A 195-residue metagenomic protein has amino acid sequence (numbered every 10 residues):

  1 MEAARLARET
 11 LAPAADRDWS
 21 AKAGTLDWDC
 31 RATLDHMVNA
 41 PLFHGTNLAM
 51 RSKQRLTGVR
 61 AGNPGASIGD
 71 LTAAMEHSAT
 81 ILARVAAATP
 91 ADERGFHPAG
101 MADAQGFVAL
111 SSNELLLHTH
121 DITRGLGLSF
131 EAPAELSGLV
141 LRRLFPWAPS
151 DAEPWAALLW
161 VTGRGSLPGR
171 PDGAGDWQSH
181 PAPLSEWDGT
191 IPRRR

Functional and structural regions predicted by a protein language model:
M1-E2, M37: Short N-terminal secondary-structure initiator segments
A3-L6, P13-L26, T46-A66, D70-H77 (+2 more regions): Structured surface interface patches that mediate subunit assembly and partner/cofactor docking
T33: Extended, alpha-helix-rich binding/interface surfaces that flank or overlap catalytic cores and mediate recognition
